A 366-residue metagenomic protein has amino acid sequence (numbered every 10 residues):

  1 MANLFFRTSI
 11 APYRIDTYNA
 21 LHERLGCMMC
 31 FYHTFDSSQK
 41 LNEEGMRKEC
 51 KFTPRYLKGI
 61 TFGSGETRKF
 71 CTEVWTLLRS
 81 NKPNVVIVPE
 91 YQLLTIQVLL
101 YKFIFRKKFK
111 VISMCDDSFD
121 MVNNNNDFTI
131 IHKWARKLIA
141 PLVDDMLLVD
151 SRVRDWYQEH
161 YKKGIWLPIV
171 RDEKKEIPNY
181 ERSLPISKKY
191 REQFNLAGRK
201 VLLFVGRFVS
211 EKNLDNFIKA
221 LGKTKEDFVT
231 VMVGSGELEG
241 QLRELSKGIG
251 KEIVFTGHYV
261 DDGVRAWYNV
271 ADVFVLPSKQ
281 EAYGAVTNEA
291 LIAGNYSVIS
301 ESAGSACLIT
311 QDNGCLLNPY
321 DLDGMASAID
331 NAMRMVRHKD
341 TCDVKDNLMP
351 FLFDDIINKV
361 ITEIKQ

Functional and structural regions predicted by a protein language model:
L94, F109-T129, D144-D145: A short, histidine- and acid-enriched strand-loop-helix "catalytic/donor-clamping" loop that lines the nucleotide-sugar
R136-I186, L196: Donor nucleotide-sugar binding/catalytic pocket of nucleotide-sugar-dependent glycosyltransferases
P185, R191, L196-K212, I218-L221: Conserved donor-binding/catalytic core segment of Leloir-type glycosyltransferases
R243-Y259: Nucleotide-activated donor-binding/catalytic signature segment of Leloir-type glycosyltransferases, i.e., the conserved
H258-Y259, A266-A271: Short alpha-helical donor nucleotide-sugar binding micro-motif in glycosyltransferases
K279: Aromatic "clamp/platform" in nucleotide-sugar-dependent glycosyltransferases that forms part of the donor/acceptor
I292, Y296-I299: Short hydrophobic beta-strand element within catalytic cores of glycosyltransferases and related nucleotide-activated
Q311, C315-L322, N331-R337: Conserved acidic donor-binding segment of nucleotide-sugar-dependent glycosyltransferases
